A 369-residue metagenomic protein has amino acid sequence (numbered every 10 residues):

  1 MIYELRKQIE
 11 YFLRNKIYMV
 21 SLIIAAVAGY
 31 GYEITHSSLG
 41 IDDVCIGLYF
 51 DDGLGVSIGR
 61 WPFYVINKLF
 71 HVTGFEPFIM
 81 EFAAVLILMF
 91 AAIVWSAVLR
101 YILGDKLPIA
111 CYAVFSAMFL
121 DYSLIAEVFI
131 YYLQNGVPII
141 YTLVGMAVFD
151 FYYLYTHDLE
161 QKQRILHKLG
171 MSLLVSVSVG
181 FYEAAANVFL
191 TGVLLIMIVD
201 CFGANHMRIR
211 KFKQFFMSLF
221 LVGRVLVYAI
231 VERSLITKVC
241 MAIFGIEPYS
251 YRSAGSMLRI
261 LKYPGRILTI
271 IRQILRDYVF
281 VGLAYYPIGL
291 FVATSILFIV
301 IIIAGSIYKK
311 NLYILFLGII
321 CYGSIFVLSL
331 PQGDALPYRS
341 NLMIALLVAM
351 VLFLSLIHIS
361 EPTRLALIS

Functional and structural regions predicted by a protein language model:
L54-L86, I270: Short hydrophobic/aromatic helix or loop-helix immediately within or flanking a transmembrane segment in polytopic
V56, R60, P108-Y153, G180-A185 (+3 more regions): Membrane-interface micro-motifs in multi-pass membrane enzymes
F82-D105, A117, M146-Y153, I299-I303: Transmembrane-helix motifs of polytopic, lipid-linked glycan transferases
F149-V177, H206-Q214: Short hydrophobic alpha-helices at membrane interfaces in multi-pass membrane enzymes
L166-E183, V188-F189, V193-L194, V227: Membrane-interface alpha helices of multi-pass inner-membrane proteins
V188-V227: Perimembrane helix-loop-helix junctions
R276-D277, V281-L312: Hydrophobic, aromatic-rich transmembrane alpha-helices and their immediate juxtamembrane boundary segments
I357-S369: Single conserved hydrophobic/aromatic residue that forms the stacking wall/gate of nucleotide- or nucleobase-binding
